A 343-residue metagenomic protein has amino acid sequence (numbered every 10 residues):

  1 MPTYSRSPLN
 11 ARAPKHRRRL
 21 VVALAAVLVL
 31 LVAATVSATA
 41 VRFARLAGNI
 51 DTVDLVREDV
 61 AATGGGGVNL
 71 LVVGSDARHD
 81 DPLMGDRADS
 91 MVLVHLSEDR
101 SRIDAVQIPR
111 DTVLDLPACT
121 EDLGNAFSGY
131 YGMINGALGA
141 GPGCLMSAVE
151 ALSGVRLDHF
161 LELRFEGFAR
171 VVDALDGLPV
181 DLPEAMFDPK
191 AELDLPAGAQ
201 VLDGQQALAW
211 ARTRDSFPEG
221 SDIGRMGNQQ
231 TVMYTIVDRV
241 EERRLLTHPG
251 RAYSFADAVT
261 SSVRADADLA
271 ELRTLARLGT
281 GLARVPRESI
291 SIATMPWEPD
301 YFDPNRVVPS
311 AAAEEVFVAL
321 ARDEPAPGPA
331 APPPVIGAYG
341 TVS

Functional and structural regions predicted by a protein language model:
P2-S343: Non-catalytic, solvent-exposed segments at the cell envelope interface
